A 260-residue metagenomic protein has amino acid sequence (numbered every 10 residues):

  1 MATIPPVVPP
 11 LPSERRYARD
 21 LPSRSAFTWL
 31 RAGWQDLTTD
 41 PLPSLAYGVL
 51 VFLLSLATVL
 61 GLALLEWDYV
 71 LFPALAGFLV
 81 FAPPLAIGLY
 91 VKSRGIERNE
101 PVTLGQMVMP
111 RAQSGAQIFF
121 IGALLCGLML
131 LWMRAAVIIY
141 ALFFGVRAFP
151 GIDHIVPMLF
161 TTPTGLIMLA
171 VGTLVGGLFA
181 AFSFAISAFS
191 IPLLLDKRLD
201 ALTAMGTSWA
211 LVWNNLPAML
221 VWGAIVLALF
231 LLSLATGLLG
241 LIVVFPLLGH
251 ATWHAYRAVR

Functional and structural regions predicted by a protein language model:
M1-R260: Hydrophobic alpha-helical membrane segments
